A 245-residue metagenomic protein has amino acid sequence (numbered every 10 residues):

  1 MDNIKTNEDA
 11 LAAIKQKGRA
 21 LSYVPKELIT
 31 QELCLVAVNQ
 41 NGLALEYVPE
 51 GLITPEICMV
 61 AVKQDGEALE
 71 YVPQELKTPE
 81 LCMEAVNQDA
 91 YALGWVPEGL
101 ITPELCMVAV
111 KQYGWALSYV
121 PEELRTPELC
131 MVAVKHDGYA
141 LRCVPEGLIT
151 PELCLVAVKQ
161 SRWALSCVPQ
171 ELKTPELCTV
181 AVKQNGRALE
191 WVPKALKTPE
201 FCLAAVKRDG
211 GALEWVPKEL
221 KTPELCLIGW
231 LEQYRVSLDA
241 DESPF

Functional and structural regions predicted by a protein language model:
M1-F245: Non-catalytic tandem-repeat scaffold regions and their flanking low-complexity/translocation tails
